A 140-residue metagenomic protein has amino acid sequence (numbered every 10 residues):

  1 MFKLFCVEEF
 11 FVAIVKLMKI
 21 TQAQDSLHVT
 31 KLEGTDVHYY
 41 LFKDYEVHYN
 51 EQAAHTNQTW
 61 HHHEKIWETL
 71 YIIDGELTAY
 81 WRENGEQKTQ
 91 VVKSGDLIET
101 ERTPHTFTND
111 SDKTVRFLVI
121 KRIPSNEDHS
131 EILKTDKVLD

Functional and structural regions predicted by a protein language model:
F2-Y49, T59, T89-Q90, I132-D140: A short, N-terminal "cap"/entry segment at the start of jelly-roll beta-barrel domains of the cupin/DSBH fold
H48, N57-T59, G75-W81, L97: Short beta-strand segments in beta-sandwich/barrel cores
Q52, E64-T78: Short, conserved beta-strand element in jelly-roll/cupin
A53-H55, G95, E101-T103, D112: Tight coil/turn sites that cap or link beta-strands
W60, A79-Y80, T100, H105-S111: Short beta-strand His + acidic residue motifs that chelate non-heme Fe in jelly-roll/DSBH and cupin folds
K65, N84, D112-K113: Short strand-connecting beta-turns/loops that link adjacent beta-strands
N84-R102: Short acidic-glycine-tyrosine-enriched beta hairpin
T108-D140: Double-stranded beta-helix
